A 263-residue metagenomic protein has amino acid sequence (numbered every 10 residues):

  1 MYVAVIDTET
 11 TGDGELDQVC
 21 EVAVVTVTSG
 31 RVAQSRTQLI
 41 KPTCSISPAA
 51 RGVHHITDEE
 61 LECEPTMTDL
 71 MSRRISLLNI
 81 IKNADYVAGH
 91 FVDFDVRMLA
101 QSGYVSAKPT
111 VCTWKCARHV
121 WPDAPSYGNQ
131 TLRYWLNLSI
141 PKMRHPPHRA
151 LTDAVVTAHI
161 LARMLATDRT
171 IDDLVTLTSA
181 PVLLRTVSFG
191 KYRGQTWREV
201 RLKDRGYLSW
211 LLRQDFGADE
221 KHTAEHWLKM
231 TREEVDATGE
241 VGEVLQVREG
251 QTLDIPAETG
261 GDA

Functional and structural regions predicted by a protein language model:
Y2-V3, E15-V22, T26-D58, L78-Q195: Metal-dependent phosphoesterase core characteristic of DEDDh/y 3'-5' exonuclease domains
V5-D7, T68-D69: Short gly/ser/thr-rich secondary-structure transition/capping motifs
T8-E15: Short acidic, Gly/Ser-rich segments with clustered Asp/Glu that frequently serve as metal-coordination loops in enzyme
A50, P65, G103, R201 (+1 more regions): Short, flexible helix/strand-to-coil boundary loops that buttress conserved ligand/catalytic motifs in alpha/beta
C63-I80: A short, well-structured juxtamembrane/interface segment
R74, S126-N129, D204-R205, K221: Alpha-helix initiation and N-capping motif
H159-A263: Acidic two-metal-ion nuclease catalytic site recognized across multiple nuclease folds, prominently DnaQ/RNase D-T
